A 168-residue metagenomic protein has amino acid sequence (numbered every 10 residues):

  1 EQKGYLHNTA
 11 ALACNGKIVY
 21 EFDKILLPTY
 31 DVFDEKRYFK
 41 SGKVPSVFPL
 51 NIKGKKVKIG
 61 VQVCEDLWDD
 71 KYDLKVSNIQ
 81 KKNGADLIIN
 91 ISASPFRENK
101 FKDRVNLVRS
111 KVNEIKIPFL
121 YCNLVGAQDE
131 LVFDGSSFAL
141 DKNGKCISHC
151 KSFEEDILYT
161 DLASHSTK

Functional and structural regions predicted by a protein language model:
E1-K168: Enzyme catalytic cores with a strong preference for nitrogen-chemistry domains
